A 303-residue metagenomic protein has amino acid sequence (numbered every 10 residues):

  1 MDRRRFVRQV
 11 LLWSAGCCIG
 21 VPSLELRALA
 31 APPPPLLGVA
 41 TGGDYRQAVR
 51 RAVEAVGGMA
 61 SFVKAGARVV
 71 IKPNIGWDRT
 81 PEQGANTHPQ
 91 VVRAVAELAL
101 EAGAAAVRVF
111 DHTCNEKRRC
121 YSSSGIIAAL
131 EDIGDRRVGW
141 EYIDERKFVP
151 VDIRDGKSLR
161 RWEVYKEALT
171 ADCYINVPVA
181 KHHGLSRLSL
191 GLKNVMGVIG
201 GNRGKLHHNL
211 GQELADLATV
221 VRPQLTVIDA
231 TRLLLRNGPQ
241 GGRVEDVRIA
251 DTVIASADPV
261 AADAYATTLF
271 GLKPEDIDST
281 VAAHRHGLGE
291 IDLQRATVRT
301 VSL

Functional and structural regions predicted by a protein language model:
M1-L303: N-terminal and secondary-structure boundary signal
